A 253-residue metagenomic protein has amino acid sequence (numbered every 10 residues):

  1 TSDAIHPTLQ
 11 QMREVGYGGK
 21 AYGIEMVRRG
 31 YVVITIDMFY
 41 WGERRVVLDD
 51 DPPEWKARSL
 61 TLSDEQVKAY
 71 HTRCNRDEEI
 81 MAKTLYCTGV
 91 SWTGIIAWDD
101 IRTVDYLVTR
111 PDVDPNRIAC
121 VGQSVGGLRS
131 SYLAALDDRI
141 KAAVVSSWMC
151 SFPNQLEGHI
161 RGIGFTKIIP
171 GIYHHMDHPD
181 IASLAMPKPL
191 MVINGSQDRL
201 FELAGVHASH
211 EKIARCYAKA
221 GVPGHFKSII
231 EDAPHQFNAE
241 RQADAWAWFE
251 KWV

Functional and structural regions predicted by a protein language model:
T1-W98, T109, F152-G158: Cap/lid segment of the alpha/beta-hydrolase catalytic domain
R76-V90, I95-T103, R117, K141-A182 (+3 more regions): Mobile cap/lid helix-loop segments that gate and shape the active-site cleft of serine hydrolases
W92, S124-R129: Active-site loop->helix "elbow" adjoining a glycine-rich segment at hydrolase catalytic centers
D100, G127-D138: Short glycine-enriched nucleophile-adjacent loop and the immediately C-terminal alpha-helix near the catalytic center
D112-S124: Alpha/beta-hydrolase fold nucleophile elbow
V121, S146-S147, I193, E231: Alpha/beta-hydrolase-fold catalytic nucleophile elbow
F165, E211-K212, C216-V253: C-terminal catalytic histidine-bearing segment of alpha/beta-hydrolase fold enzymes
A185, V192-N194: Short beta-strand/loop motif that positions the catalytic acidic residue of the alpha/beta-hydrolase fold
